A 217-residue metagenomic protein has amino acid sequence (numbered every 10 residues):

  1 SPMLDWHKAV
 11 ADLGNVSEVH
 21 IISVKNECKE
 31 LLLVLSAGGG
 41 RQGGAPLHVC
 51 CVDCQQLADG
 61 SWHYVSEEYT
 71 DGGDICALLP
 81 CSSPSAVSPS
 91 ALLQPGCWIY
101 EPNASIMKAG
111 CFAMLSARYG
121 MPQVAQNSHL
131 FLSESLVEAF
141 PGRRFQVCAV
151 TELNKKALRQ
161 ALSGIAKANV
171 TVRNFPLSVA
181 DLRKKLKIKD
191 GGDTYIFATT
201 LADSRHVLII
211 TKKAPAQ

Functional and structural regions predicted by a protein language model:
S1-Q217: SAM-dependent transferase fold signal centered on methyltransferase-like domains, encompassing both Class I
